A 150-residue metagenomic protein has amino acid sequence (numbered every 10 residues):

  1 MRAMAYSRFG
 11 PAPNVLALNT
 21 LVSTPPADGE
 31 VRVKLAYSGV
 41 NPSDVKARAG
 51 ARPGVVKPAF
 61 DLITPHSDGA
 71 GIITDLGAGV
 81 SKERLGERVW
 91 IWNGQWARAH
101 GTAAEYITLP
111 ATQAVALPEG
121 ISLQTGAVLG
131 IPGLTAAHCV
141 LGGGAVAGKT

Functional and structural regions predicted by a protein language model:
M1, E87, G148-T150: Nucleotide donor/acceptor-binding cores
M1-M4, V31: Short structural boundary motif marking the start of a folded domain
S7-V15, S67: Extracellular beta-rich ligand/substrate-recognition surface
A12-L18, P53-V55, A97, L134-T135: Short gly/ser/thr-rich secondary-structure transition/capping motifs
L18, S23, A70-I72, Y106-T108 (+1 more regions): Conserved hydrophobic/aromatic beta-strand scaffold that supports enzyme active sites
V22-V40, R52-Q95: Glycine-rich beta-strand-centered segment in the early N-terminal region that forms part of a ligand/cofactor-binding
S43-A49: Cytochrome P450 core scaffold surrounding the K-helix E-X-X-R motif and the conserved "meander" helix-loop region
S67, K82, W92-T150: NAD(P)H dinucleotide-binding glycine-rich loop of Rossmann-like/cofactor-binding domains, especially the beta1-alpha1
